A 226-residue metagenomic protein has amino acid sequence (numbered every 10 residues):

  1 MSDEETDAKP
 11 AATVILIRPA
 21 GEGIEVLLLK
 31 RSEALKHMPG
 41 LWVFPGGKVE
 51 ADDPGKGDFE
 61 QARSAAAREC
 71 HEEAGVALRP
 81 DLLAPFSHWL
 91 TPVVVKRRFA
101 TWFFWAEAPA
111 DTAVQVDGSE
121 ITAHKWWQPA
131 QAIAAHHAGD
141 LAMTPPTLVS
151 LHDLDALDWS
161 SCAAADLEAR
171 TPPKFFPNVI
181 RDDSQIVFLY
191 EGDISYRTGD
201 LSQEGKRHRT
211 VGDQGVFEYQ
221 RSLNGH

Functional and structural regions predicted by a protein language model:
M1-I121, W126-H226: N-terminal leader/linker segments that precede catalytic domains of diphosphate-processing enzymes
